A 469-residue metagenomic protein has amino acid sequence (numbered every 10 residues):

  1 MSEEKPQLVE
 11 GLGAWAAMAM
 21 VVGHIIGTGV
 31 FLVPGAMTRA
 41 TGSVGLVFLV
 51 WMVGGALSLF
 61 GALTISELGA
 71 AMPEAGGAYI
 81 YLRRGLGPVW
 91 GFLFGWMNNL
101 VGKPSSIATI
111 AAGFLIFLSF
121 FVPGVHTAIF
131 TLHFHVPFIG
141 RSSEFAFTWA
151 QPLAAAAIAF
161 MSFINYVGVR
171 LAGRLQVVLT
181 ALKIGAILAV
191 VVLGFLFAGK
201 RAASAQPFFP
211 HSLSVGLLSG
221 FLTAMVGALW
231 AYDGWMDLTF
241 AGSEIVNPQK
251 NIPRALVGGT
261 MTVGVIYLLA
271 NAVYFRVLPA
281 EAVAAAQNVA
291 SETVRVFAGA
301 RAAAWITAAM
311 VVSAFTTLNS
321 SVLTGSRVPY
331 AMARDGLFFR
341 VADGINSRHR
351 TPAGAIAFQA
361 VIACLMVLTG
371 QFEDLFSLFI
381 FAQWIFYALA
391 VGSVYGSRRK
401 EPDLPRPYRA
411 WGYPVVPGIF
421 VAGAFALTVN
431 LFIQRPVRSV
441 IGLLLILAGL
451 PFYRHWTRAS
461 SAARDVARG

Functional and structural regions predicted by a protein language model:
M1-G35, R39-G45, S58-L63, M72-A75 (+5 more regions): Membrane-interface "cap" regions at the ends of multi-pass membrane proteins
E3-V9, V44, F48, V125-Q151 (+2 more regions): Helix-loop-helix junctions that connect adjacent transmembrane segments in multi-pass membrane transporters
V9, A14, P88, W149-A155 (+5 more regions): Loop-to-transmembrane helix boundary motifs in multi-pass membrane proteins
E10-V21, G87-L100, L153-A157, S214-A228 (+4 more regions): Select transmembrane alpha-helical segments in multipass membrane proteins
A36-R39, W51, S58-I158, F163-Y166 (+3 more regions): Hydrophobic transmembrane alpha-helices that form the core helical bundles of multi-pass secondary transporters
S119, I187-V190, P329, F379-R406 (+2 more regions): Hydrophobic alpha-helical segments of multi-pass membrane transport proteins
A146-A150, V341-A353, Y387-R438, A459 (+1 more regions): C-terminal membrane-solvent junction of multi-pass transporters and transport-like membrane proteins
W149-K200, L256-T260, F379-L389, V416-I419 (+1 more regions): Membrane-interface loop-to-helix entry segments
